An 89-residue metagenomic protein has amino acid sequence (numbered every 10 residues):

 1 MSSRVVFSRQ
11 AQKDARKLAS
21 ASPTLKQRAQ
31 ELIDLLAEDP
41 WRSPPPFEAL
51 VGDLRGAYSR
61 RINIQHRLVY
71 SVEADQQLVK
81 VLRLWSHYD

Functional and structural regions predicted by a protein language model:
M1-R4, Q12-Q30, V51, R60-D89: Enriched for short, Lys/Arg-rich terminal
D34-R61: A short, surface-exposed loop/turn module that caps and links secondary-structure elements
